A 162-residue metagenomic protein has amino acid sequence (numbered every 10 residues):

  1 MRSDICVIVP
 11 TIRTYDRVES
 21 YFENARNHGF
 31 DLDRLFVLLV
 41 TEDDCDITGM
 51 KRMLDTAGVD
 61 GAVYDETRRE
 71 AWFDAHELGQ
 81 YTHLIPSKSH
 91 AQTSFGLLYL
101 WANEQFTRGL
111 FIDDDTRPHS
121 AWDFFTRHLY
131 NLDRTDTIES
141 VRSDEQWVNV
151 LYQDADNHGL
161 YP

Functional and structural regions predicted by a protein language model:
M1-V40: N-proximal low-complexity "stem/linker" segments adjacent to membrane-targeting elements
R13-Y15, C45, R117: Surface-exposed, flexible loop/turn segments at secondary-structure boundaries
D33, E104-F106: Short glycine/proline-enriched coil/turn segments at helix->beta-strand junctions
L38-T48: Carboxylate/His-rich catalytic cores and anion/metal-binding grooves
E42, I112-D114: Active-site acidic Asp-centered loop
D46-E104, S120-T135: Active-site-proximal specificity loops/subdomain of glycosyltransferases
G109: Short aromatic/hydrophobic "clamp" motif used to bind/position activated sugar donors
R117-P162: Conserved donor-nucleotide/metal-binding helix-loop-beta segment in metal-dependent transferases, i.e., the alpha-helix
